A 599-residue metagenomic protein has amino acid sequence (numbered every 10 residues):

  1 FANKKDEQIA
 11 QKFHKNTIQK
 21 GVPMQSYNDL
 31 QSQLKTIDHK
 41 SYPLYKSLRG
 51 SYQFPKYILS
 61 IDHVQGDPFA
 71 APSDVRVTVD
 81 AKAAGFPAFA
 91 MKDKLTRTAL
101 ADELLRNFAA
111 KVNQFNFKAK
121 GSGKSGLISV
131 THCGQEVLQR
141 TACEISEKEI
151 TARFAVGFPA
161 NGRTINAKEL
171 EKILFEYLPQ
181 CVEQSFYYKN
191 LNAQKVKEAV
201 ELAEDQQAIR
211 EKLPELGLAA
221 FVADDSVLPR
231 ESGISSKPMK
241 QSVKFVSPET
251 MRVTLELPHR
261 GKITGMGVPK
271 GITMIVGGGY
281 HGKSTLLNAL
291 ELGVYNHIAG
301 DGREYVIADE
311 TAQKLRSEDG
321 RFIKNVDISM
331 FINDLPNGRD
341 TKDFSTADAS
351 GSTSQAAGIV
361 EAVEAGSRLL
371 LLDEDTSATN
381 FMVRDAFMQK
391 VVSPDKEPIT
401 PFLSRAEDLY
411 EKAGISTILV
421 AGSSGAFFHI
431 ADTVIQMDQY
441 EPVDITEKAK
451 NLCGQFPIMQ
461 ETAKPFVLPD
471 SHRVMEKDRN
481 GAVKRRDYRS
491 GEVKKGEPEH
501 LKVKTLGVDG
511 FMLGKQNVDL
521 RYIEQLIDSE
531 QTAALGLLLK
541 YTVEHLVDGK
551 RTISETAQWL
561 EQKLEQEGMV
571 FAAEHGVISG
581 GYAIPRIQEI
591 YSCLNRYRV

Functional and structural regions predicted by a protein language model:
G21-G217, L228: N-terminal accessory targeting/assembly segments
Y187-V243, Q313-K314, G320, R339-D343 (+1 more regions): Long, charge-dense accessory insertions within large macromolecular proteins
E231-K262: N-terminal pre-Walker A segment at the start of P-loop NTPase domains
T264-E291: Glycine-rich phosphate-binding P-loop
G293-M330: AAA+/P-loop NTPase substrate/partner-engagement loops
Q355-A362: Conserved alpha-helical scaffold flanking the Walker A/P-loop in AAA+ ATPase domains
A362-A406, Y410-E411, S423-N451: Conserved P-loop NTPase nucleotide-binding/switch module
E411-G414, V420-V599: Conserved NTP phosphate-binding and transfer environment spanning the P-loop NTPase/kinase superfamily
